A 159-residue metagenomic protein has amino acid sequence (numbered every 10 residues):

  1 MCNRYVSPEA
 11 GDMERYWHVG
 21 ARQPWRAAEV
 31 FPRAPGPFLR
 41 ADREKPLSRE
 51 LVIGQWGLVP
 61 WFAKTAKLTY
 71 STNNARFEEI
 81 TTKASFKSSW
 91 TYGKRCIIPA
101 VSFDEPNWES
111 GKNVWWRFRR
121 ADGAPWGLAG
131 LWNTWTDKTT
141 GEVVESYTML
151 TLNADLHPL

Functional and structural regions predicted by a protein language model:
M1-L159: Short linear sequence motif anchored by a di-proline
